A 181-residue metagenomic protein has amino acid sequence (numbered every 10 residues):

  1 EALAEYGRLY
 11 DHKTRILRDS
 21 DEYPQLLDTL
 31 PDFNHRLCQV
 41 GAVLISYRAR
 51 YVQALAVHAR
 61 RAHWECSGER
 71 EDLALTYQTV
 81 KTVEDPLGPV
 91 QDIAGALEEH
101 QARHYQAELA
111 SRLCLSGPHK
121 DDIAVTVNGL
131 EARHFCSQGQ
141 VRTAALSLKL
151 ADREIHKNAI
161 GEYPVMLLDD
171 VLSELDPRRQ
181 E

Functional and structural regions predicted by a protein language model:
E1-L17: Extended, charged alpha-helical "arm/stalk" segments used for dimerization and assembly in large NTPase-driven machines
I16-D19, E65: Amphipathic alpha-helical interaction surfaces
Y23-L167, E174-R178: Conserved NTPase motor "head" modules and their coupling/switch loops across ABC/AAA+ ATPases, GTPases, and GHKL ATPases
